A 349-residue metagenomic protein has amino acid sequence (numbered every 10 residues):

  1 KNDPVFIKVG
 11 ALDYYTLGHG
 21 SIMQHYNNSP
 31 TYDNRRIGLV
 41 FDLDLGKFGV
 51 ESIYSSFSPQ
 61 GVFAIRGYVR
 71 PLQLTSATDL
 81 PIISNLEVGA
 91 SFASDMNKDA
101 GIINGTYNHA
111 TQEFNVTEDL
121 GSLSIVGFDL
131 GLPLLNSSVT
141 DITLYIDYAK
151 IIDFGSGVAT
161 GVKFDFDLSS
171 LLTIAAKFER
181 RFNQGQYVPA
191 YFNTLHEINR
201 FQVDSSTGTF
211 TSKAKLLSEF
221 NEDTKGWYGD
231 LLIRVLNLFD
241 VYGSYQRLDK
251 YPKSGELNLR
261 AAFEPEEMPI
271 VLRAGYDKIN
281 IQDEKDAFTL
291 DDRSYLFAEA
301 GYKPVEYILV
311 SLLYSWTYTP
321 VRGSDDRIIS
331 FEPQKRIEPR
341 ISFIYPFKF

Functional and structural regions predicted by a protein language model:
D3-F6, Y15, S21-R293, P320-R322 (+1 more regions): Signature for the C-terminal beta-barrel architecture of outer-membrane proteins
L12: Short loop/turn motifs enriched for small/polar and acidic residues
P269-R273, Y295-L313, I341-Y345: Conserved C-terminal beta-signal and adjacent last beta-strands/turns of outer-membrane beta-barrel proteins
L290, P304-E306, W316-T317, I329-F331: Long, compositionally biased charged/polar accessory segments in the mid-to-C-terminal portions of proteins
F297, T317-R327, Q334-R336, R340-F343: Long, low-complexity, largely intrinsically disordered segments of eukaryotic trafficking/secretory proteins
K348-F349: Cleavable N-terminal export/targeting peptides
